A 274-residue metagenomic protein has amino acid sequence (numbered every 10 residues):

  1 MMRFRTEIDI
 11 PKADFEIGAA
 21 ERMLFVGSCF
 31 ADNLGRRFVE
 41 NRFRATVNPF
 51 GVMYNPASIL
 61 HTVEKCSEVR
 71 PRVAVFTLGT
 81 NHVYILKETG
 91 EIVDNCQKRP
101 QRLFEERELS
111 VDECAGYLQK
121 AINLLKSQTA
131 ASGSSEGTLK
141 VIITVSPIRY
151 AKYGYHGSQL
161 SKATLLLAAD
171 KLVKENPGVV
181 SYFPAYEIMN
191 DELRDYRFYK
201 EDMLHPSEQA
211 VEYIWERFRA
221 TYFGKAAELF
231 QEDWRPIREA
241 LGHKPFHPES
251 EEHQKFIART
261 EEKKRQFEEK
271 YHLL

Functional and structural regions predicted by a protein language model:
M1-L274: Extracellular glycan-modifying ectodomains
